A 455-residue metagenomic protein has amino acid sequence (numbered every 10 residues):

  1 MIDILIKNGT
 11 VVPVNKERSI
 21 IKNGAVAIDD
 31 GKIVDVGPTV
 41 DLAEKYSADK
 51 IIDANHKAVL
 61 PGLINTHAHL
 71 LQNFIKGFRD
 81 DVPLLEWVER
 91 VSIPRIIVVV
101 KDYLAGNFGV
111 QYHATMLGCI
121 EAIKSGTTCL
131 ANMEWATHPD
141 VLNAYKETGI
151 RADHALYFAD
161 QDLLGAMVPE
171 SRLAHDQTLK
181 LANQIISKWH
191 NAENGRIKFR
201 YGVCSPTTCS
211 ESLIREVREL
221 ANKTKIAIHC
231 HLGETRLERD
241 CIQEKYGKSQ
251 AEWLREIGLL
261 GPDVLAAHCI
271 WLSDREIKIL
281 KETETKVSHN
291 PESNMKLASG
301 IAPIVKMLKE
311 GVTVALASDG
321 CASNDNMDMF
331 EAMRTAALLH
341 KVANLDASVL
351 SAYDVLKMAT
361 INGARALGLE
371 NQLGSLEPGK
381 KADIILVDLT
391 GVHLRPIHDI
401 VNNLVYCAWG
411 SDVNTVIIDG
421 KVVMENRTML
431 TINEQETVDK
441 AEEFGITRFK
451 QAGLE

Functional and structural regions predicted by a protein language model:
M1-G24, I28-V34, T39, E44-K45 (+1 more regions): Active-site microenvironment of metallo-dependent hydrolases
I2-N8, A43-R90, M116, I120-K124: Replace "His-x-His-based motif
G9, V26, G31, H56 (+15 more regions): Divalent metal-coordination and catalytic microenvironments
F74-Q111, L156-H175, R236-G261, T283-K286 (+2 more regions): Active-site gating loops and adjacent loop-to-helix segments of metal-dependent hydrolytic enzymes
K76-I150, L179-N194, E442-F444, G453: Alpha-helical scaffold segments that flank or form the walls of functional sites
A131-W135, R200-E216, M295-L297, A366-G368: Active-site glycine- and acidic-residue-rich loops that bind and position anionic ligands or nucleotide-like cofactors
V141-W271, R275: Metal-coordinating catalytic core of metallo-dependent amide/deamination hydrolases
E256-D263, V305-G391, C407-A408: His/Asp/Glu-enriched, well-ordered alpha-helical/loop segment that forms or immediately abuts the divalent-metal
